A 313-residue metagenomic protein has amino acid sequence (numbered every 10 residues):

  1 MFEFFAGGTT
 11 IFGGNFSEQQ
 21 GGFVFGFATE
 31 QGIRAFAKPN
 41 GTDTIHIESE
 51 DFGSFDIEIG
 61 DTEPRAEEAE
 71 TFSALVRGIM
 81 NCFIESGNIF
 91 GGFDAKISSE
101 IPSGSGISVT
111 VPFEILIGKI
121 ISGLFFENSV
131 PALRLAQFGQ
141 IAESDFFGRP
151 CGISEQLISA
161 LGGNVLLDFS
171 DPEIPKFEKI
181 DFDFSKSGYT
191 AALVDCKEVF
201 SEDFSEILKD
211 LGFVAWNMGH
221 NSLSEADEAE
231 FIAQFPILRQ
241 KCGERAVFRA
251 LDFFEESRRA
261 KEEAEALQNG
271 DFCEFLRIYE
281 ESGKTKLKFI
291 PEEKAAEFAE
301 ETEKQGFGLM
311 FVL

Functional and structural regions predicted by a protein language model:
M1-G13, R34-A74, C82-E85, I89 (+1 more regions): C-terminal nucleotide
M1-G22, A69, S73-F184, K197 (+1 more regions): Gly/Ser-rich oxyanion-binding loop with an adjacent helix/lid that shapes the negatively charged ligand pocket
S17-Q19, F27-T29, S257: A short catalytic or substrate-binding loop motif that flags glycine-/basic-rich loops and adjacent residues that bind
G22-G41, L161: Structural signature of FAD isoalloxazine-binding scaffolds in flavoprotein oxidoreductases
T29, M80, G118, G212-A215: Short, amphipathic alpha-helical segments that act as regulatory/interfacial helices in nucleotide-processing proteins
